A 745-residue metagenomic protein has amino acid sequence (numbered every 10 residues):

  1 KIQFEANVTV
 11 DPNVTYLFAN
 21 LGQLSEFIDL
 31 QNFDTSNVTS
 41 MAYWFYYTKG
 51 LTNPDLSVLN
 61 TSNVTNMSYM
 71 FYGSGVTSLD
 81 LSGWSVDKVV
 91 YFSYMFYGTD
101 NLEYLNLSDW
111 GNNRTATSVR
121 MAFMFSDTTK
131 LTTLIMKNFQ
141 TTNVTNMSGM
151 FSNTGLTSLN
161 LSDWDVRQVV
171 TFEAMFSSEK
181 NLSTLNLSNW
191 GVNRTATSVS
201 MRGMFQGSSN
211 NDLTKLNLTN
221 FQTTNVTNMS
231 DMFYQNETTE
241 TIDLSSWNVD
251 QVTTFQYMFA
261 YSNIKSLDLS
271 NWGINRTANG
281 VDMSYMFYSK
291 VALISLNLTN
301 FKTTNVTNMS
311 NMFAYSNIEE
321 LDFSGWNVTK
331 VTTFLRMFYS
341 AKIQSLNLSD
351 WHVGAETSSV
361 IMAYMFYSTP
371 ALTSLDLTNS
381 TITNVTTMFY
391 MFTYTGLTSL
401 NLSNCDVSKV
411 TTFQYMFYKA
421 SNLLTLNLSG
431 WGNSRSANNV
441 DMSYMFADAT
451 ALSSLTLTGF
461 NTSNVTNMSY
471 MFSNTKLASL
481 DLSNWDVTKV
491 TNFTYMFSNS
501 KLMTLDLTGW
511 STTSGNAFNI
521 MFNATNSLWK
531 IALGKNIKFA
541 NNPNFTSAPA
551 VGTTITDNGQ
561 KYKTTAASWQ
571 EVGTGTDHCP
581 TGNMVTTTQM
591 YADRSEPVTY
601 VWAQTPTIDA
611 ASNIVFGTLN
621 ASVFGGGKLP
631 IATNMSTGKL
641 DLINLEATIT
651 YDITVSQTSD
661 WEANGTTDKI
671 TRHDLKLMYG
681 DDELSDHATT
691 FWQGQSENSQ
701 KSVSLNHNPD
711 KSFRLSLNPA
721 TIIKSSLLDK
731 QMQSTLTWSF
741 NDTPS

Functional and structural regions predicted by a protein language model:
K1-P606: Negatively charged
I2, G573-D593, E683-S712: Extracellular adhesion/glycan-binding regions together with long Ser/Thr- and acidic-residue-rich low-complexity tracts
T9-P12, K538-F539, W661-G665, L684-S685: Short, surface-exposed beta-strand/loop "edge" segments at domain boundaries and coil↔beta transitions
T605-E683, F691-S745: N-terminal small/polar-rich segments of proteins
